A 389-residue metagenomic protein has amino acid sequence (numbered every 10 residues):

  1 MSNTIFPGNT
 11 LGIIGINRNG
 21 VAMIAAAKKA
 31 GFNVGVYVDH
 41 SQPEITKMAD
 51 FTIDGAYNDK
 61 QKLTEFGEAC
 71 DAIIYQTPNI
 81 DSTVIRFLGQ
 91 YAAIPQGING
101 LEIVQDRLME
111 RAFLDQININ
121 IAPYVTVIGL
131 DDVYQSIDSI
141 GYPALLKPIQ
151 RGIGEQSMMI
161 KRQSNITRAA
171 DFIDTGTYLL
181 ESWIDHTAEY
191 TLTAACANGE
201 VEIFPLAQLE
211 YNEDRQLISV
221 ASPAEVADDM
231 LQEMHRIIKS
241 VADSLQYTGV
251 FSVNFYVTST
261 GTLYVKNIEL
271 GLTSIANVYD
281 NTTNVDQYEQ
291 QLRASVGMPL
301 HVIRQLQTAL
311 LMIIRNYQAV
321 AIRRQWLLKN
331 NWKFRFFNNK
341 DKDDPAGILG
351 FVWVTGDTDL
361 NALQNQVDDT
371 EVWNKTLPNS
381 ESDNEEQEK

Functional and structural regions predicted by a protein language model:
M1-Q105: ATP-binding N-terminal substructure of ATP-dependent carboxylate-amine bond-forming enzymes
F6-P7, R293-K389: Peripheral (often C-terminal) accessory segments that flank ATP-dependent C-N-forming ligase machineries
G35, I74, I94-Q96, A122 (+3 more regions): Structural detector of well-ordered beta-strand residues that form the stable sheet scaffold of enzyme domains
K47, N118-N120, Q150-G154, L306 (+1 more regions): Short glycine-enriched loop/turn motifs at secondary-structure junctions
Q105-Y190, A195-S244, N365-V367: Active-site nucleotide/adenylate-binding loops and adjacent lid/helix of ATP-dependent enzymes
I173-E225, Q232-Y264, E269-A276, R293-V302 (+2 more regions): Phosphate-binding core of ATP-grasp and ATP-grasp-like enzymes
Y279-N281: A conserved FAD-binding loop/helix module that cradles the flavin
